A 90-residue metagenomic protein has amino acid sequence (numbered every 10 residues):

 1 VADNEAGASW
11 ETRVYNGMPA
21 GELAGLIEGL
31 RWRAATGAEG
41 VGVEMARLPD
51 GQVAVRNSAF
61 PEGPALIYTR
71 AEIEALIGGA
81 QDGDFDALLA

Functional and structural regions predicted by a protein language model:
V1-A90: Positively charged, low-complexity terminal tracts and the immediately adjacent first secondary-structure elements
